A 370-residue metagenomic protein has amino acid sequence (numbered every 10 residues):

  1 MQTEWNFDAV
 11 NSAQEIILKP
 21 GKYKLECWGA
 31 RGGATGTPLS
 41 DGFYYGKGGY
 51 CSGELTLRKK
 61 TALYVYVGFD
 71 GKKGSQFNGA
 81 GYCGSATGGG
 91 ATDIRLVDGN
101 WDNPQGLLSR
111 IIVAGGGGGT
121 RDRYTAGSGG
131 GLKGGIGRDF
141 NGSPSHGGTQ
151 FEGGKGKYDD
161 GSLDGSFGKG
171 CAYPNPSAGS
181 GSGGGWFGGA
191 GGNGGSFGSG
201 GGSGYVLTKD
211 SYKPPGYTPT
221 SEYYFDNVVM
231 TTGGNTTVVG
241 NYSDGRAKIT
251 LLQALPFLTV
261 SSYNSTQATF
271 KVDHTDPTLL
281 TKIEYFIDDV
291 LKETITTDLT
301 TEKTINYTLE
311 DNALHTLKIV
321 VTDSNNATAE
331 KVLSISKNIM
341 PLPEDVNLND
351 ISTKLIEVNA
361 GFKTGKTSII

Functional and structural regions predicted by a protein language model:
S12-Q14, G21-Y23, N264-F270: Structural beta-strand segments of beta-rich domains
Y45-H146: Secretome/extracellular-domain signature
T56-K59, N306-L314: Surface-exposed, short loops/turns at beta-strand junctions within beta-sandwich domains
V67, V321-D323: Conserved structural position at the C-terminal beta-strand of extracellular beta-sandwich adhesion modules
A254-S261: Proline-enriched interdomain boundary motifs that mark the N-terminal boundary and often initiate the first structured
K271-L279, D323: Extracellular acidic, Ser/Thr/Pro-rich low-complexity tracts
T281-Y285: Short beta-strand elements bearing conserved aromatic residues within extracellular beta-rich modules
A327-I339: Edge beta-strands of extracellular beta-sandwich domains
